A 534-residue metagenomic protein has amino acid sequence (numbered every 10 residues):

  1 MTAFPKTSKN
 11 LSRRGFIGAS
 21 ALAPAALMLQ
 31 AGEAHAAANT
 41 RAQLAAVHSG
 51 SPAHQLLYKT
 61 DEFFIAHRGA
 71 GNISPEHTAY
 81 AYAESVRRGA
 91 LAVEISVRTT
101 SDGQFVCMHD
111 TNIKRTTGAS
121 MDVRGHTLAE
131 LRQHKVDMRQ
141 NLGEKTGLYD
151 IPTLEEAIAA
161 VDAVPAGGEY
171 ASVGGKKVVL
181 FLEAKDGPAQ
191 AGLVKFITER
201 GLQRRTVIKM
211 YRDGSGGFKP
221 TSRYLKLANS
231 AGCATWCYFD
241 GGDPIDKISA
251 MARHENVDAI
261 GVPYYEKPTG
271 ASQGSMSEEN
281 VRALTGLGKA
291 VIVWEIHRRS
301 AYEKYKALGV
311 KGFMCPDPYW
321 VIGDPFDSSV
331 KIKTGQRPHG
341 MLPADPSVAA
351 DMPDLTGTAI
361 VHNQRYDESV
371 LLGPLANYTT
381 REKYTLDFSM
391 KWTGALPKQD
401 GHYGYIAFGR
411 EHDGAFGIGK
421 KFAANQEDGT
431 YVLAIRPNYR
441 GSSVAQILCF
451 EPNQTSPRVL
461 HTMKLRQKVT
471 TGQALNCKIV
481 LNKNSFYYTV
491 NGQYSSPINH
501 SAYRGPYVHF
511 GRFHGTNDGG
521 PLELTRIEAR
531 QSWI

Functional and structural regions predicted by a protein language model:
M1-L11, A19-A31, H35-A38: N-terminal secretory signal peptides
H48-P52, E62, H109-R223, S230: Metal-dependent phosphodiesterase/phospholipase catalytic core, i.e., the His/Asp/Glu-rich active-site region
S49, A234-A350: C-terminal active-site rim and adjoining tail of enzyme catalytic domains
D186, F326-Y384, T393-K398: Low-complexity, Ser/Thr/Pro/Gly-rich disordered linker/stalk regions
V291, F388, V469-I498: Carbohydrate-binding surfaces in secreted/extracellular proteins
R365-Q446: Secretory/extracellular carbohydrate-interaction modules and structurally similar beta-sandwich "look-alikes"
N453-N476: Short, aromatic/His-centered strand-loop micro-motif at the edge of beta-sheets
I498-R526: Flexible glycan-contacting loops in extracellular carbohydrate-active proteins
